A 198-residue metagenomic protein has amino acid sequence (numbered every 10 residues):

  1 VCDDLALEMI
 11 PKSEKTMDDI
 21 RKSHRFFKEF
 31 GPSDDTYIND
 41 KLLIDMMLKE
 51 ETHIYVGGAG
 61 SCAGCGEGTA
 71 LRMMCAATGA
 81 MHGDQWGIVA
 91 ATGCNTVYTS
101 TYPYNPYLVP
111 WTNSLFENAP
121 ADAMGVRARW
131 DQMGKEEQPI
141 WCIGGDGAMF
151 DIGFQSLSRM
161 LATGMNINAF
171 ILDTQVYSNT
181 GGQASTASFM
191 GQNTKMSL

Functional and structural regions predicted by a protein language model:
V1-D19, E29, K41, T69 (+2 more regions): Iron-sulfur cluster-binding cysteine motifs and their immediate structural context in ferredoxin-like electron-transfer
C2-I10, T16-D18, A77-Q85, R129-Q138 (+1 more regions): Secondary-structure transition/capping motifs at alpha-helix termini and the adjoining loop/turn into the next element
F26, P106-L108, S185-F189: Short, hinge-like loop/turn segments at secondary-structure boundaries
Y37-K41, D173-L198: Thiamine diphosphate
I38-E51, C94-Y102: Active-site-adjacent bridging/hinge elements
D45-S61, R127-I140, S188-L198: Conserved thiamine diphosphate
C62-T78, D84-L108: Active-site diphosphate/adenylate-binding microenvironment
R72-M73, T96-S178: Thiamine diphosphate
